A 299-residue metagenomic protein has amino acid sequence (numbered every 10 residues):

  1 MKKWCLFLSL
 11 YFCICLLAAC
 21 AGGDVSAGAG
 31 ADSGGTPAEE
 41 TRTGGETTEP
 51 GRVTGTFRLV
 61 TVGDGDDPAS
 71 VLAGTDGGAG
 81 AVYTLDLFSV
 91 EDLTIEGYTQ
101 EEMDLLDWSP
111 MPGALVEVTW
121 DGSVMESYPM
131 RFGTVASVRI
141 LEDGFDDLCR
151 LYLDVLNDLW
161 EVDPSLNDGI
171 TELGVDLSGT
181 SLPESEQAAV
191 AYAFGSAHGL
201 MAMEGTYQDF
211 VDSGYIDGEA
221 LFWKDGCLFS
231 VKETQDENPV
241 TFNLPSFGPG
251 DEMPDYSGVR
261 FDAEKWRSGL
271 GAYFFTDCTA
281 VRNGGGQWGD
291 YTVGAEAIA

Functional and structural regions predicted by a protein language model:
M1-L10: Positively charged n-region of N-terminal signal peptides that target proteins for export
L16-A19: C-terminal motif of bacterial Sec signal peptides marking the signal peptidase cleavage site
A21, A31-E40, G45, L59-T61 (+5 more regions): Flexible low-complexity loop/turn motifs enriched in small/helix-breaking residues
G44-T54: Short, glycine/small-residue-enriched coil/turn segments at secondary-structure junctions
V62-D67: Short, conserved beta-turn/loop elements at beta-strand boundaries and strand-helix junctions
G97-L106: Short alpha-helix capping/helix-loop boundary micro-motifs
W108-Y128: Flexible glycine-rich surface loops and low-complexity tracts that mediate binding to linear polymers
F275-A299: Short beta-strand edge/turn micro-motifs at domain boundaries
